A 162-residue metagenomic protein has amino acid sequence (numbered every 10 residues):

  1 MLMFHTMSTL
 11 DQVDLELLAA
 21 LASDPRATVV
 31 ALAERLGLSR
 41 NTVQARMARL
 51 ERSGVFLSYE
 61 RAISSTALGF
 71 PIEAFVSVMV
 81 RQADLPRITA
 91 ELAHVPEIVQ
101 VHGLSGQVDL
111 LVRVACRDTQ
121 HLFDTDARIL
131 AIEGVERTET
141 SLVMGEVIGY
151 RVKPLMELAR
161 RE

Functional and structural regions predicted by a protein language model:
M1-E162: A compositional/biophysical signature of low hydrophobicity enriched in polar/charged and small residues
